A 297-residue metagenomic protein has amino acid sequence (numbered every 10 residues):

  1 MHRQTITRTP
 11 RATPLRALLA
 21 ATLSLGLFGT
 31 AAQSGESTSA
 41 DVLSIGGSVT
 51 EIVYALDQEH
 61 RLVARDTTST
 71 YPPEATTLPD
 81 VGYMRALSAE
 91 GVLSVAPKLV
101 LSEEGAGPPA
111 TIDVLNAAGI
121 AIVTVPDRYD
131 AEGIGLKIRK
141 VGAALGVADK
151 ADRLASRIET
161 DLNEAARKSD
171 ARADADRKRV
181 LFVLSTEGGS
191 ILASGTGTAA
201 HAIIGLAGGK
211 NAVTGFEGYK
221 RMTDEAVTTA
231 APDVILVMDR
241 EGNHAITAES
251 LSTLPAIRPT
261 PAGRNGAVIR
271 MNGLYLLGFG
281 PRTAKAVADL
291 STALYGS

Functional and structural regions predicted by a protein language model:
H2-L19: Bacterial N-terminal signal peptides that target proteins for export
R16-F28: Bacterial N-terminal signal peptides
S34-D41, A110-G188, V213-G215, G266-S297: Extracytoplasmic substrate-binding proteins
A40-T111: A short, structured surface patch at a secondary-structure boundary
G46, E104-G105, D127, F216-Y219 (+3 more regions): Short secondary-structure boundary segments
E90-A96, A118, T223-A231: Short helices/loops that flank or line small-molecule/ion binding pockets
P108-A117, V234-S252: A ligand-binding cleft/hinge motif common to bilobed small-molecule-binding domains
S194-Y219, D239, I269-R270: His/Asp/Glu-enriched short active-site or ligand-binding loop at hydrolase and phosphoryl-transfer sites
